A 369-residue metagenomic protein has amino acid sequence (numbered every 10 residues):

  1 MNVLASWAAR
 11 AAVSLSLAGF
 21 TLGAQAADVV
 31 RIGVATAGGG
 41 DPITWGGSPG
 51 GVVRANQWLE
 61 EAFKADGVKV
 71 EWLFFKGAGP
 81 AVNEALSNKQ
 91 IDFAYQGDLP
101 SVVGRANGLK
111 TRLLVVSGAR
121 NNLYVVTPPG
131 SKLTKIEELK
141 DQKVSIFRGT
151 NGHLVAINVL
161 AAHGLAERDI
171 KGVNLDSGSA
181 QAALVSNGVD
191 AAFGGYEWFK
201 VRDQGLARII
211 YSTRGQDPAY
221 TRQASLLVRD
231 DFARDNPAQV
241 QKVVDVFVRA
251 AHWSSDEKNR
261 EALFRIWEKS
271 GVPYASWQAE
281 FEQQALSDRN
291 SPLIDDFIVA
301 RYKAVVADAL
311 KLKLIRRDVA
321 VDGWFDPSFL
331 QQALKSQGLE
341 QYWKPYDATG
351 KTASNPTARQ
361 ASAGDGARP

Functional and structural regions predicted by a protein language model:
V29-A55, G149: Extracytoplasmic "Venus flytrap"
V30, Q278-P369: Segments of small-molecule ligand-sensing domains
G39-G40, D235-V319: Secondary-structure end/capping motifs
G47-K69, L154-K171, D203-G205: Ligand-binding cleft/hinge of the Venus flytrap
W72-E84, G97, L165-V185: Short helix-initiation/N-cap motifs at beta->coil->alpha
Y95-N107, I157, A162, V189-I209 (+2 more regions): A ligand-binding cleft/hinge motif common to bilobed small-molecule-binding domains
P128-K143, D235-A238: Flexible hinge/capping segments at coil-to-helix
V173, S179-G271: Pocket-lining segment of extracytoplasmic ligand-binding domains
